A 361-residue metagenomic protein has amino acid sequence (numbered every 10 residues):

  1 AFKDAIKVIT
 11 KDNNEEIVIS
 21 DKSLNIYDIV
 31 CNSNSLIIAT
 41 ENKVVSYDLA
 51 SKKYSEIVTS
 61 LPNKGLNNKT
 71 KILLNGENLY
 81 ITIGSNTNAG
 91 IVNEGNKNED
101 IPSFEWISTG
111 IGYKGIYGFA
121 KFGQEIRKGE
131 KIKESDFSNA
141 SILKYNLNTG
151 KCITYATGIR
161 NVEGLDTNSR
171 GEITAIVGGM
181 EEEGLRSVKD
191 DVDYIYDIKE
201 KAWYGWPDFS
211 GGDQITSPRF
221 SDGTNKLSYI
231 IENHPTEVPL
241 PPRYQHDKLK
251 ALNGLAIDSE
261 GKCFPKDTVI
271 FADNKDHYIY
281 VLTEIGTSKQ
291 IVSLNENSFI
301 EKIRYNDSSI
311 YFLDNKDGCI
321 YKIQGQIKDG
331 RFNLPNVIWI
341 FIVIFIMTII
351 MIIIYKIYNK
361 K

Functional and structural regions predicted by a protein language model:
A1, I38-A39, I81-T82, T174-G178 (+2 more regions): Residue position within the beta-strands of beta-propeller blades
A5, K11-E41, L61: Blade-loop segments of beta-propeller domains
I17-S23, V58-K64, T154-G158, Y244-D247 (+1 more regions): Surface loop/turn motifs at the tips and blade-to-blade linkers of beta-strand repeat domains
N25, N32, L66-N68, S138 (+4 more regions): Beta-rich catalytic cores
I29, I72, V162-L165, L255 (+1 more regions): Hydrophobic core register within WD40 beta-propeller blades
V45, S51-G76, T82-N88, V92-G112: Asp-box/WD-like beta-propeller blade repeats and closely related beta-sheet repeat scaffolds
S85-I153, R160-N161, D166-L282, T287-K289 (+3 more regions): Beta-propeller domain segments
K328-K361: C-terminal single-pass membrane-anchor helix
